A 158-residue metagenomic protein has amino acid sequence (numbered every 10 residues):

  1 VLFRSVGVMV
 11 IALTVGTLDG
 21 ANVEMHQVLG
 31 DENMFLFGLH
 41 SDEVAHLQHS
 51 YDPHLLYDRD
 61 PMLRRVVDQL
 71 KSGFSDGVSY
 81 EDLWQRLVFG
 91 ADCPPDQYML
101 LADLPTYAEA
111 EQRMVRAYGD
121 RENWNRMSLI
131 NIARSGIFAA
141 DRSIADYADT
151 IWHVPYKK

Functional and structural regions predicted by a protein language model:
V1-L2: Short, small-residue-biased leader/transition segments that mark boundaries at the very start of proteins
V8: Short alpha-helix at the nucleotide-sugar/activated-sugar donor binding site of glycosyltransferases and closely
I11-T14, N33: Structural loop-to-beta junction motif characteristic of Rossmann-like glycosyltransferase folds
A12, L18-N22: Short glycine-rich donor-binding/catalytic loop of glycosyltransferases that coordinates the nucleotide-sugar
M25-H26: Hydrophobic/aromatic interaction determinants used to assemble and anchor large protein complexes
M34-K158: C-terminal amphipathic helix plus adjacent low-complexity, charged tail appended to glycosyltransferase catalytic
